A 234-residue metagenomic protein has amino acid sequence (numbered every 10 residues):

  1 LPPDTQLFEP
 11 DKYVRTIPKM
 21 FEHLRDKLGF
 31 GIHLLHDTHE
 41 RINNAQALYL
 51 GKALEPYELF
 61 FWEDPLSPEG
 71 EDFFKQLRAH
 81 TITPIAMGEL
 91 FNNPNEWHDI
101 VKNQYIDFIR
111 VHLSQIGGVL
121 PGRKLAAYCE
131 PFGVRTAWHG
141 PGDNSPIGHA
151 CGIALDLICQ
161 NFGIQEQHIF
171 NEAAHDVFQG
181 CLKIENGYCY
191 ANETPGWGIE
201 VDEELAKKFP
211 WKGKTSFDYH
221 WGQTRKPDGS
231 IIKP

Functional and structural regions predicted by a protein language model:
L1-Q76, H80: Metal-dependent enolase-superfamily TIM-barrel catalytic cores that perform enediolate-based chemistry
D4, A173, Q179-G180, Q223 (+1 more regions): Short leucine-rich amphipathic alpha-helices used at interfaces
A47, K183, N192-T194, D218 (+1 more regions): Compositionally biased, low-complexity repeat tracts
K52, E58-F61, S67-G196: Shared catalytic-loop signature of beta/alpha-barrel
W197-P234: Extended hydrophobic packing segments that form well-structured cores
